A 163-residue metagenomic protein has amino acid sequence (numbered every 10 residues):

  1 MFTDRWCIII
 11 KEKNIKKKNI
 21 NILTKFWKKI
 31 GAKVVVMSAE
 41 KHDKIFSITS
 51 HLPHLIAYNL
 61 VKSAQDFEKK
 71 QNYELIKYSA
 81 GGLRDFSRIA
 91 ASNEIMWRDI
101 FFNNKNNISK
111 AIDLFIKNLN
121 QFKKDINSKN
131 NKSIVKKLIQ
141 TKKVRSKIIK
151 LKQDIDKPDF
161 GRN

Functional and structural regions predicted by a protein language model:
F2-D85: Internal alpha-helical scaffold of NAD(P)-dependent oxidoreductase catalytic cores
K25, K29, Q121-K124, K143: A generic structural signal for well-ordered alpha-helical segments enriched in polar/charged residues
K33, L55, M96, N106 (+2 more regions): A general structural signal for well-ordered secondary-structure junctions
I48, N59, I89, D125 (+2 more regions): Residues that form generic nucleotide/phosphate-binding pockets
S50-P53, A91, Q153: A generic structural signal for secondary-structure junctions that act as hinges or helix/strand caps at the edges
N59-L60, F67-K70, Q121-F122, K132-I134 (+1 more regions): Short, intrinsically disordered/low-complexity patches at protein termini and at juxtamembrane boundaries
N72-Q140: Interdomain hinge/lid region at the active-site interface of Rossmann-like NAD(P)-dependent oxidoreductases
K117, N127, S133-N163: Contiguous C-terminal substrate-recognition/catalytic subdomains in enzyme active sites
